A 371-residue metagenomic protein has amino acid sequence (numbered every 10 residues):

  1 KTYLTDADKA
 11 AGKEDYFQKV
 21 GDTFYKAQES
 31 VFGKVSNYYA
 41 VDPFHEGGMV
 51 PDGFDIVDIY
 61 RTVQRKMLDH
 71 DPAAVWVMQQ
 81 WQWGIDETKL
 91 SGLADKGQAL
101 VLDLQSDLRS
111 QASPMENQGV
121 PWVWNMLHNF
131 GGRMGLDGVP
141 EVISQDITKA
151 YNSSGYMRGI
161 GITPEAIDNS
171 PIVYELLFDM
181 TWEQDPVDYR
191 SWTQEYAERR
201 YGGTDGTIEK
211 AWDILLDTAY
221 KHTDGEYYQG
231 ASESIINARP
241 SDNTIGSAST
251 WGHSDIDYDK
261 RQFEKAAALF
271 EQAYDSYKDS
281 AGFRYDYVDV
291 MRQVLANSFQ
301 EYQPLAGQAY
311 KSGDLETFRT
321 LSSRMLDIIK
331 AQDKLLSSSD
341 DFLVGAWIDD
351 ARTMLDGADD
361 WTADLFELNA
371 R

Functional and structural regions predicted by a protein language model:
K1-K210, L216, K221-D224, Q229-E233 (+5 more regions): Catalytic-core regions of glycoside hydrolase
A7, E46, E175, S249 (+4 more regions): Generic signal for short, ordered secondary-structure residues within or immediately flanking folded domains
Y60, W212-L216, A267-F270, R292-L295 (+2 more regions): Short amphipathic alpha-helical coiled-coil/interface segments
I208, R284-Y287, F299: Short runs of predominantly hydrophobic/aromatic residues within well-ordered alpha helices that form helix-helix
H253-Y277, D289-K311: C-terminal substrate/ligand-recognition segments
A273-Y287, L335-D350: Short, solvent-exposed, charged loop/turn and helix-capping segments that join or cap alpha-helices on peripheral
A281-V288, R292, S312-S322: Alpha-helical rod/repeat scaffolding segments in eukaryotic adaptors/tethers and long-chain four-helix cytokines
V288-N297, R352-D360: Long, amphipathic, charge-rich alpha-helical segments that form helical bundles/coiled-coils
